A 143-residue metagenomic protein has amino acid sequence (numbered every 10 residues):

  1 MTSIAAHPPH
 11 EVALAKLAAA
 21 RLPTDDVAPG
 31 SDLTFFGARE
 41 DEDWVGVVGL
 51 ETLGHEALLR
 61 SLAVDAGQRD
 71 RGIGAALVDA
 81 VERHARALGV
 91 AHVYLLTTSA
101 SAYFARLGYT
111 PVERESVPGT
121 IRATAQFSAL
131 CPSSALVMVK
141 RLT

Functional and structural regions predicted by a protein language model:
M1-P29, R39, D43, A135-V137 (+1 more regions): Short amphipathic alpha-helix that is part of the acyltransferase structural core
P9, H55, S99-A100: A generic "binding-loop/recognition-motif" signal
L17, V93-T97: Short, hydrophobic beta-strand segments that form beta-sheet elements in well-ordered domains
G37, D43-E51, E56-A63: Conserved beta-strand in the GNAT
V64, D70-R83, A87, L95: Conserved acetyl-CoA-binding loop-helix of GNAT-fold acetyltransferases
T98-Q126: Conserved active-site alpha-helix within GNAT-family acetyltransferase domains
V117-T143: C-terminal "cap" of GNAT-fold acetyltransferases
